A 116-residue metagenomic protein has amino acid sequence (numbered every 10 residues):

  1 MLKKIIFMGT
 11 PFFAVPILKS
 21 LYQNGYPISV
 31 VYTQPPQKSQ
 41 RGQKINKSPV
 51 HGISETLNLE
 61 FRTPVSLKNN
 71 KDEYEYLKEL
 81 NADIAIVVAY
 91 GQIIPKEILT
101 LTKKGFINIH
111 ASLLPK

Functional and structural regions predicted by a protein language model:
M1-K116: One-carbon transfer enzymes
